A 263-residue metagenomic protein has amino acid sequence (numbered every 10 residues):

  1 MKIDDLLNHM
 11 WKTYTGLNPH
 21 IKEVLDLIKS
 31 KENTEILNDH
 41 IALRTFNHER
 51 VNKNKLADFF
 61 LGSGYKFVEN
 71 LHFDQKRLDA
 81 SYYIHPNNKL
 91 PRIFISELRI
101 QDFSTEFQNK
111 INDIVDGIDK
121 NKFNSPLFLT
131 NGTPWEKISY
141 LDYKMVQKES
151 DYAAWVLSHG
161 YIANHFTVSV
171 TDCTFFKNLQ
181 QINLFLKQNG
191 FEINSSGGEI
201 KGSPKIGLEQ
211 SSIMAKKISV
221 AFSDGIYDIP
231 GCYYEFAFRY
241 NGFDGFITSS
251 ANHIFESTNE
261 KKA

Functional and structural regions predicted by a protein language model:
M1-K53, A57, S63, V68 (+1 more regions): Extended, well-ordered protein cores
